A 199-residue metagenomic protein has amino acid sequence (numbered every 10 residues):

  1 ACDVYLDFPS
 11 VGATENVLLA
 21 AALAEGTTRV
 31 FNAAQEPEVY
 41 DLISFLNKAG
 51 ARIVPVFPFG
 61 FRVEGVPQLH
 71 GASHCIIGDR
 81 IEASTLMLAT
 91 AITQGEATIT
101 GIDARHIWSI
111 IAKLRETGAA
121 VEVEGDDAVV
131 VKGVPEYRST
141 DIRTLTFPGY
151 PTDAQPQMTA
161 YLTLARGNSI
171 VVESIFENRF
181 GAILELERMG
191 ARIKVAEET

Functional and structural regions predicted by a protein language model:
A1-T199: Short, structured segments at the rim of ligand-binding sites
